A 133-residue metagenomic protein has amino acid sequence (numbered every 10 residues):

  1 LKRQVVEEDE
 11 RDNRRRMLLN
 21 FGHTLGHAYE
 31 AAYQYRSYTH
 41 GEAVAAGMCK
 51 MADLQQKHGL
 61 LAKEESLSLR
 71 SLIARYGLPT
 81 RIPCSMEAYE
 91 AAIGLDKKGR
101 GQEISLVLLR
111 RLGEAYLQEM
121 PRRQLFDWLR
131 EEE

Functional and structural regions predicted by a protein language model:
L1-A88: Active-site segments that bind and position negatively charged phosphate/pyrophosphate groups
L60-E133: C-terminal charged capping/lid subdomain of soluble metabolic enzymes
